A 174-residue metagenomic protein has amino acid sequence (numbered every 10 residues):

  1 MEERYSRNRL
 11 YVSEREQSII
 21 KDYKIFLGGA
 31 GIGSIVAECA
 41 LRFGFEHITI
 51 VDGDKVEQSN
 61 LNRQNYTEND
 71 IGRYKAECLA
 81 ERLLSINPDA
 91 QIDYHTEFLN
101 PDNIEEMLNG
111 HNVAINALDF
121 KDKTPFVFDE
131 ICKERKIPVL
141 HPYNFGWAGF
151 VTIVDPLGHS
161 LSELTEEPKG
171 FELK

Functional and structural regions predicted by a protein language model:
M1-F26, Q58: N-terminal charged helix/coil linker that caps or initiates catalytic domains
K24, E46-I48, Q91: Residues at the starts of beta-strands that form the adenosine-phosphate
L27-G28, V51: Conserved N-terminal Rossmann-fold NAD(P)-binding element of oxidoreductases
I32-G33: Hydrophobic/small residue at the entry helix of a nucleotide-binding pocket
A40: Aromatic pocket-lining residues of Rossmann-like dinucleotide-binding sites
H47-N87: Glycine-rich phosphate-binding loop and adjoining beta1-alpha1-beta2 segment of Rossmann-like nucleotide-binding folds
Y74-P125: A structured beta-alpha segment of the ubiquitous adenosine-cofactor-binding alpha/beta core
G110-K174: E1/E1-like adenylate-forming module used to activate ubiquitin-like modifiers and sulfur-carrier proteins
